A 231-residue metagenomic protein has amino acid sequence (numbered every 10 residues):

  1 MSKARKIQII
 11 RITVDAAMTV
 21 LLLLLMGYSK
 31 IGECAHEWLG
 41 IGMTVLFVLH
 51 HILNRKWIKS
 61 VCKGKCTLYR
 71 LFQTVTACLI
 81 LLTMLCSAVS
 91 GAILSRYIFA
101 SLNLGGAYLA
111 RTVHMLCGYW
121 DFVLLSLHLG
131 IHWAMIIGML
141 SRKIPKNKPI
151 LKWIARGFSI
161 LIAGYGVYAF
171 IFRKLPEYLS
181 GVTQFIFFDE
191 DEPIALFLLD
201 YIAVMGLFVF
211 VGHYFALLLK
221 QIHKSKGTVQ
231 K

Functional and structural regions predicted by a protein language model:
M1-K231: Membrane-embedded alpha-helical bundles that constitute the cytochrome b-like, heme-associated redox core of multi-pass
